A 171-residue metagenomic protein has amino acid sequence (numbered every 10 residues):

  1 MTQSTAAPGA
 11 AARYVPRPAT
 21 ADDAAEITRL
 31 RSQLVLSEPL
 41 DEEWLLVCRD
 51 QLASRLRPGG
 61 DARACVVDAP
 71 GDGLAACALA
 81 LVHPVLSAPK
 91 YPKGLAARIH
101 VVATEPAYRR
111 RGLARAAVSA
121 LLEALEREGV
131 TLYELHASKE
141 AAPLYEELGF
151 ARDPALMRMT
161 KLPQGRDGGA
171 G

Functional and structural regions predicted by a protein language model:
V15-I27, L40: A short beta-loop-alpha structural element at the N-terminal edge of CoA-dependent acyl/N-acetyltransferase catalytic
R29-E43: Helix-loop element at the rim of GNAT/NAT acetyltransferase active sites that forms part of the acceptor-substrate
E42-A69, L79, V85-L86: Active-site rim helix/loop that mediates acceptor-substrate recognition in acyltransferases
V66, G73-V82, R98, A103: Conserved beta-strand in the GNAT
V82-A88, E134-H136, E140, E146 (+1 more regions): Conserved catalytic-core motifs of GNAT/GCN5-like acyltransferases
K90-P106: Conserved acetyl-CoA binding element of GNAT-fold acetyltransferases
Y108-A120: Conserved acetyl-CoA pyrophosphate-binding loop and the N-cap/start of the following alpha-helix in GNAT-like
L125-A137: Conserved GNAT acetyl-CoA-binding A-motif
